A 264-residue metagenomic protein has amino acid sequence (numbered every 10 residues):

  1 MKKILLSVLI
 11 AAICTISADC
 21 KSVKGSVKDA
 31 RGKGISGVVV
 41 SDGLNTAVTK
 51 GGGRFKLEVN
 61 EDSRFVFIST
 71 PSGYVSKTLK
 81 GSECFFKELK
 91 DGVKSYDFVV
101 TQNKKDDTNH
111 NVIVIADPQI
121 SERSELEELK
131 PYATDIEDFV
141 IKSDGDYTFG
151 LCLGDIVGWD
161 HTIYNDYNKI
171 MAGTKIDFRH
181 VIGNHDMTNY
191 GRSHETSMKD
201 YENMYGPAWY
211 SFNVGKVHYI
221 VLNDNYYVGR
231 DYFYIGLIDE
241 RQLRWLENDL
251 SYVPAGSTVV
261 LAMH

Functional and structural regions predicted by a protein language model:
I4-C14: Sec-dependent N-terminal signal peptides
C14-S22: Beta-strand-rich domain onsets/edges
K21-V23, D29-L44, E61: Short, ordered, surface-exposed loop/turn motifs in non-cytosolic proteins
S22, R31, T70-S72, T78-Y164: N-terminal active-site segment of His-dependent metallophosphoesterases
L44-E58: Short, acidic Ser/Thr/Gly-rich low-complexity loop/linker segments typical of extracellular and cell-surface proteins
T46, E61-T78: A short, solvent-exposed beta-strand micro-motif common in secreted/extracellular proteins
S72-K77, F85-K87, T162-A255: Extended active-site neighborhood of metal-dependent phosphoesterases/phosphodiesterases
N109-I120, K216-Y226, V260-A262: Active-site-proximal beta-strand elements of phosphoester/diester hydrolases
